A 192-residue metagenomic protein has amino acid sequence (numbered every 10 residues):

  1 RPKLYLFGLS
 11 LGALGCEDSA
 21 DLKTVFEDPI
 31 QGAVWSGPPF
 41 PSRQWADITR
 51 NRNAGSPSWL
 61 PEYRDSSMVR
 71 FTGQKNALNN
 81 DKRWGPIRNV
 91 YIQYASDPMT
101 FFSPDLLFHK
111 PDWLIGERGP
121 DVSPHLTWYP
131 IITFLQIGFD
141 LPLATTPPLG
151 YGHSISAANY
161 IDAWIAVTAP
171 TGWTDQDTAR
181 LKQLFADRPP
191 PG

Functional and structural regions predicted by a protein language model:
R1-P2, D21-G192: C-terminal His-loop and adjacent cap/lid subdomain of alpha/beta-hydrolase
L6-A13: Gly/Ala-rich beta-loop-alpha elbow adjacent to hydrolase catalytic centers
A13-S19: Hydrolases whose catalytic domains are alpha/beta-hydrolase-1, hotdog thioesterase, or metallo-beta-lactamase-like
